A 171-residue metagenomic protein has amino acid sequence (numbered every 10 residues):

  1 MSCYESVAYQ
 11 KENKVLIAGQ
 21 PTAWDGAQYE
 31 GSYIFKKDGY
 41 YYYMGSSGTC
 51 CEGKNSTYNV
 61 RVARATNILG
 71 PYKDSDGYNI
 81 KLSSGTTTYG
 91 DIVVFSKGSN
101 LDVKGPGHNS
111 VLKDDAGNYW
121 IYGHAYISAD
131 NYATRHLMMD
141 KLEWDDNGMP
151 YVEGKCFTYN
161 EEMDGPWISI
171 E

Functional and structural regions predicted by a protein language model:
M1-E171: Carbohydrate-active catalytic/glycan-binding domains of CAZyme proteins, especially the secreted or lumenal ectodomains
